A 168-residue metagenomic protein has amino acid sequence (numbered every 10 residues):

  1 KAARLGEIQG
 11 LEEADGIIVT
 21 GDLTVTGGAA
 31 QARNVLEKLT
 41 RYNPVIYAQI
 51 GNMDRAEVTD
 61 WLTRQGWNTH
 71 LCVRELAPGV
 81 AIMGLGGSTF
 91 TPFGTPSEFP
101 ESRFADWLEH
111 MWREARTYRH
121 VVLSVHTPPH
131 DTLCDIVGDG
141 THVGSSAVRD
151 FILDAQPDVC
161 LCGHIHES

Functional and structural regions predicted by a protein language model:
K1-R4, T24-A29, N52-T59, F90-F93 (+2 more regions): Active-site environment of divalent metal-dependent phosphoester hydrolases
K1-R41, T117: N-terminal active-site segment of His-dependent metallophosphoesterases
G6, A32-T40, V58-T59, W112 (+1 more regions): Short amphipathic alpha-helical segments and helix-helix/interface helices
G6-E13, N43, H70, A77-P78 (+3 more regions): A structural signal for the main folded, soluble domain(s) of proteins
L11-G16, R41-V45, T63-W67, P78 (+2 more regions): Short glycine/proline-enriched coil/turn segments at helix->beta-strand junctions
I17-D22, I46-N52, T69-H70, V122-H126 (+1 more regions): Active-site neighborhood of phospho(di)ester-bond hydrolases with catalytic His/Asp-centered motifs
E37-T40, Y47, G79, I136-S168: Conserved beta-sheet core of the metallophosphoesterase superfamily
D54-A147: Conserved catalytic scaffold of divalent metal-dependent phosphoesterases
